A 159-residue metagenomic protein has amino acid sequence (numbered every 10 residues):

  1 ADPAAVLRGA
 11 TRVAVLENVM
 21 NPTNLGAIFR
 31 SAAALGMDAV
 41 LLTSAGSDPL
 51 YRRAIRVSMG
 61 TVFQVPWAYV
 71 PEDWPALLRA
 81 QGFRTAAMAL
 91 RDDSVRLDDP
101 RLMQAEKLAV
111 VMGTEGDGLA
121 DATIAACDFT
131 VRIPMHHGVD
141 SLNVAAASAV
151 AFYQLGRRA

Functional and structural regions predicted by a protein language model:
A1-D93: RNA substrate-binding interface of SAM-dependent RNA methyltransferases
A4, R101, L142-A145: Intrinsic disorder/low-complexity detector
A14, K107-A109, Y153: A generic structural signal for ordered secondary structure
S31-L35, G46-F63, D121-A159: Structured adenosyl-cofactor binding patch, chiefly the S-adenosyl-L-methionine
A80-Q81, M103, R158: Alpha-helix C-cap/termination motif
A86-V139: Active-site/ligand-binding-proximal alpha/beta "capping" segment
